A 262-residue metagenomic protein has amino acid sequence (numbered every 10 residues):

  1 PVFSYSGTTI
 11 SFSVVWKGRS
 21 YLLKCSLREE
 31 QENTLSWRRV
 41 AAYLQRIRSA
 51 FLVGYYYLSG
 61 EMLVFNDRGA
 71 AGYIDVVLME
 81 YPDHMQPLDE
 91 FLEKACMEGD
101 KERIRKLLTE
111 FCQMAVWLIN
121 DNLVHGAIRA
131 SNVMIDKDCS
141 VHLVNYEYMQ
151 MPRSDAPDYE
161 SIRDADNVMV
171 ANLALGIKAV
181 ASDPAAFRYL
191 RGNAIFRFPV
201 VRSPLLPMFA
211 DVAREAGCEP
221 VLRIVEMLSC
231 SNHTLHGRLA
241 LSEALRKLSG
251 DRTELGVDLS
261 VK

Functional and structural regions predicted by a protein language model:
V2-S6: Protein kinase glycine-rich loop
G7-L58, K262: ATP-binding glycine-rich loop module of kinase domains
V53-K106: Conserved structural core of kinase catalytic domains
A115-D136: Catalytic-loop of the protein kinase fold
N145-Q150: Activation of the activation-loop gatekeeper triad in protein kinase-fold domains
N172, K178-V261: Helical subdomain adjoining the active site within ATP-dependent kinase catalytic cores
